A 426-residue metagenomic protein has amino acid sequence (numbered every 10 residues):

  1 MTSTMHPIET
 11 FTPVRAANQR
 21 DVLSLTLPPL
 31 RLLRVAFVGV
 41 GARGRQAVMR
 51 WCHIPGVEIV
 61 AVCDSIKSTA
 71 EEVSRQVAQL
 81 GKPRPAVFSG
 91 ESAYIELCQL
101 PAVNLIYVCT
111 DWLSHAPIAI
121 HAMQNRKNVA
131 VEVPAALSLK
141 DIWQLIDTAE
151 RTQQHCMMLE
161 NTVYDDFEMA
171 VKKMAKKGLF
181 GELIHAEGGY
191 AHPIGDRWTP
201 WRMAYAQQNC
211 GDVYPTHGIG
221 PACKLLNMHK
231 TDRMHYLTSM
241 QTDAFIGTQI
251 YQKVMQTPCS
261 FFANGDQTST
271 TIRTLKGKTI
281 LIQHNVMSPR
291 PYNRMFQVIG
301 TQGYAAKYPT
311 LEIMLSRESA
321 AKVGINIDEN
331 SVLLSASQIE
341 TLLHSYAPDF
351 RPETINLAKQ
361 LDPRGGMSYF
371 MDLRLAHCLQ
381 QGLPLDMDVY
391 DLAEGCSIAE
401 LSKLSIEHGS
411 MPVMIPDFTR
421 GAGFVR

Functional and structural regions predicted by a protein language model:
T2-L80: N-terminal Rossmann-like dinucleotide-binding module
S3-L23, Q46, P291-I299, A306-K307 (+1 more regions): C-terminal helical cap and adjacent loop that interface with cofactors, partners, or active-site loops
V73-K82, Q144, T148-T152: Short, conserved SAM-binding/catalytic segment of Class I S-adenosyl-L-methionine-dependent methyltransferases
P85-N104: A structured beta-alpha segment of the ubiquitous adenosine-cofactor-binding alpha/beta core
L105, D111-W112, A116-Y164, G178: Beta-strand-loop-alpha-helix segment that lines the small-molecule cofactor/substrate pocket of alpha/beta enzymes
T152-H155, T162-F262: Predominantly a Rossmann-like dinucleotide-binding segment in NAD(P)-dependent oxidoreductases
T270-K276, V298-G300: Active-site beta-strand termini and strand-to-loop segments that position acidic
I282-Y292: Glycine-rich phosphate/pyrophosphate-binding beta-alpha loops
